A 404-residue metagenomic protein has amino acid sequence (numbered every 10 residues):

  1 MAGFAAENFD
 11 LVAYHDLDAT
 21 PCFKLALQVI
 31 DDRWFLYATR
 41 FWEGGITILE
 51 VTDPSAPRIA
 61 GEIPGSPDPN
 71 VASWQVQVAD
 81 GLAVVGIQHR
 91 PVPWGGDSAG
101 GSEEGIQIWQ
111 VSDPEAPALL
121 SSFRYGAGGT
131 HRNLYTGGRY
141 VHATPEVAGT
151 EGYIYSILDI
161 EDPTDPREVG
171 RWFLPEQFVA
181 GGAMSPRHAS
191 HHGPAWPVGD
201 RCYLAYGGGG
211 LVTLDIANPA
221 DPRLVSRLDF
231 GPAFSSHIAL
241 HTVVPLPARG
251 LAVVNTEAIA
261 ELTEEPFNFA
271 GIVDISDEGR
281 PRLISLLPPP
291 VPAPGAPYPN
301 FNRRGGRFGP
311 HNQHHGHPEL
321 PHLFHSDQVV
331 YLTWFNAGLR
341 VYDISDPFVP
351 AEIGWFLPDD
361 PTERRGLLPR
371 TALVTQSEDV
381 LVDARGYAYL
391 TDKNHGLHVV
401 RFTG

Functional and structural regions predicted by a protein language model:
M1-G404: Feature marking well-ordered beta-strand scaffolds used for ligand recognition
